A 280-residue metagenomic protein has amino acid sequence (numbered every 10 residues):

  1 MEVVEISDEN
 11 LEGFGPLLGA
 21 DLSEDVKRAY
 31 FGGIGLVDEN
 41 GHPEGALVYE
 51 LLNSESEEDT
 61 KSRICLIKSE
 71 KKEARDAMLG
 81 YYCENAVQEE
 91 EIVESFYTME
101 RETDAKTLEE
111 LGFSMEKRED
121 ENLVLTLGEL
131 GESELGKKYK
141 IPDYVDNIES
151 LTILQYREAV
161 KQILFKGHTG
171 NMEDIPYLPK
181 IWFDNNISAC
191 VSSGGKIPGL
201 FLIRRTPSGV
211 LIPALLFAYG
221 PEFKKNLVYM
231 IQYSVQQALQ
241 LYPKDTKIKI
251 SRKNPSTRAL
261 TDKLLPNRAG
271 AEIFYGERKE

Functional and structural regions predicted by a protein language model:
M1-K27, E134-M172: Short amphipathic alpha-helix that is part of the acyltransferase structural core
M1-V3, L36, A74, E89 (+5 more regions): N-acyltransferase acceptor-side catalytic subdomain
E9-N40, V48, K166-C190: Active-site rim helix/loop that mediates acceptor-substrate recognition in acyltransferases
E24-E84, S192-E222: Conserved donor-binding loop and adjoining core beta-sheet/short helix segment in diverse acyl/aminoacyl transferases
Y30-I34, T60-S62, R118-T126, I187-A189 (+2 more regions): Short beta-strand micro-motifs in enzyme catalytic cores
R75-P142, Q232-V235, L239, D245-E280: Acyl-donor-binding surface of acyltransferase catalytic domains
V160-T246: Intrinsically disordered, low-complexity segments enriched in Gly and acidic/Ser/Thr residues that form flexible
